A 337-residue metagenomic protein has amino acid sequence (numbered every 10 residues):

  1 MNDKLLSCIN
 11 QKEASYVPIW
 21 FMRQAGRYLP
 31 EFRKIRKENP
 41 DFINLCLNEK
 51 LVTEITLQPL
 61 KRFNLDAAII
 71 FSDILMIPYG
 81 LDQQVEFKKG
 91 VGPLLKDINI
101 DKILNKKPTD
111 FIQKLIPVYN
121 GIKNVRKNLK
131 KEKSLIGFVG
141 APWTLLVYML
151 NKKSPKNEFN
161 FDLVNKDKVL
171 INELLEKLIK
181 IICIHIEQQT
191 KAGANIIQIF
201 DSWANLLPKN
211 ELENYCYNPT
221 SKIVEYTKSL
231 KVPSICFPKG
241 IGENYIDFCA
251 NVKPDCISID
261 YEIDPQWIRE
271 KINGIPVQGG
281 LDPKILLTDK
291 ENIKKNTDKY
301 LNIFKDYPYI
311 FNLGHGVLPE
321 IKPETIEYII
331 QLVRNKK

Functional and structural regions predicted by a protein language model:
M1-F87, K222, P323-K337: N-terminal basic, low-complexity leaders that serve as flexible interaction/assembly modules and, when applicable, as
A14-Y16, W20, A67-I69, S134-I136 (+5 more regions): Structural preference for beta-strand elements that scaffold enzyme active sites
P18, L60, V125, I182 (+5 more regions): Conserved, mostly hydrophobic/aromatic
E38-L51, E158-I184, D282-N292: Active-site mouth loops of central-metabolism enzymes
E86-H185: Active-site-proximal, glycine-rich beta->alpha crossover segments in alpha/beta enzymes that shape flexible
I116-E132, N210-V232, K271-G274, I329-K337: Alpha-helix-loop-beta-strand connector modules within alpha/beta enzyme cores
N151-I197, K209, N214-Y217, S221-Y226 (+3 more regions): Alpha/beta enzyme core
E225-K337: Catalytic-face loop-and-helix region of soluble metabolic enzyme cores
